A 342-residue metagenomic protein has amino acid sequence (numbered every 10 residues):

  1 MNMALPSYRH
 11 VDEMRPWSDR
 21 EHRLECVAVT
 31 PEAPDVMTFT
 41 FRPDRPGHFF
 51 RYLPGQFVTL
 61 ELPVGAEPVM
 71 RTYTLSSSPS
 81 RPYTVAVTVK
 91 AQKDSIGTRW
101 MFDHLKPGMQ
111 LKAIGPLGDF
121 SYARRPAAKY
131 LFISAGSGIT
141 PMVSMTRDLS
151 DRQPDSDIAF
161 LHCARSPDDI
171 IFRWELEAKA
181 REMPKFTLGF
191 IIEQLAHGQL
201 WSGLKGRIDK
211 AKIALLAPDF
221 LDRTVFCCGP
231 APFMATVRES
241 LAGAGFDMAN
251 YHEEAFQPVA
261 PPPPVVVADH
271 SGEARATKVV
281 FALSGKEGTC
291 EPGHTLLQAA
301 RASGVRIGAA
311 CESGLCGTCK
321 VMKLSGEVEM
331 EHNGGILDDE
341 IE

Functional and structural regions predicted by a protein language model:
S7-Q110, I114, A128, A164-S166 (+2 more regions): Ferredoxin-reductase
F57, M109-Q110, T295, A302 (+1 more regions): Residue-level marker of beta-strand positions
K90, I191, C228, E254 (+3 more regions): Generic beta-strand/beta-sheet core signal
T98-V280, T289: FNR/FR-type flavoprotein reductase catalytic core
C228, C290, C311, C316-C319: Disulfide-bonded cysteines in secreted/extracellular proteins and peptides
T277-F281, G285, H294-L296: Secondary-structure capping and domain/repeat boundary segments
A299-S303, G308, G317-E342: Iron-sulfur (Fe-S) cluster-binding segments and ferredoxin-like electron-carrier domains, especially [2Fe-2S]
